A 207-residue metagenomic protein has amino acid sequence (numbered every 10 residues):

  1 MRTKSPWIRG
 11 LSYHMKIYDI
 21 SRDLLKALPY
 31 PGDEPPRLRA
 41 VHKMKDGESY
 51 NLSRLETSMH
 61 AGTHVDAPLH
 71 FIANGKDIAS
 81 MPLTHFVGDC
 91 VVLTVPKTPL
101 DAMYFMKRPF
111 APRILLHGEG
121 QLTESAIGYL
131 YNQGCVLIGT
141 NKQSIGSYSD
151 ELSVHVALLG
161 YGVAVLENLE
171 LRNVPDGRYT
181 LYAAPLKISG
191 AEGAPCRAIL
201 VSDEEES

Functional and structural regions predicted by a protein language model:
S5-S207: Active-/binding-site microenvironments in catalytic and ligand-binding cores
